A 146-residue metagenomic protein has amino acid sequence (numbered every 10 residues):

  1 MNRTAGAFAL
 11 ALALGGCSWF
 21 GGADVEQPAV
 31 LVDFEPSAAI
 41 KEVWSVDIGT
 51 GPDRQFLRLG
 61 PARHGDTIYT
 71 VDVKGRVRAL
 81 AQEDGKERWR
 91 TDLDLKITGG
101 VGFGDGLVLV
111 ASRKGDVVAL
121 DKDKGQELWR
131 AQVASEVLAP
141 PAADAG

Functional and structural regions predicted by a protein language model:
M1-A7: Bacterial N-terminal signal peptides that target proteins for export
A13-G16: C-terminal motif of bacterial Sec signal peptides marking the signal peptidase cleavage site
S18-V25, R54-K74, L95-V118, A131 (+1 more regions): Repeat-blade elements of multi-bladed beta-propeller folds
F20-S45: Blade/loop signatures of beta-propeller domains
W44-G51, K86-T91, Q126-A131: A short beta-strand motif characteristic of beta-propeller blades
A81-D84, D121-K124: Short loop/turn segments that connect beta-strands within beta-propeller blades
